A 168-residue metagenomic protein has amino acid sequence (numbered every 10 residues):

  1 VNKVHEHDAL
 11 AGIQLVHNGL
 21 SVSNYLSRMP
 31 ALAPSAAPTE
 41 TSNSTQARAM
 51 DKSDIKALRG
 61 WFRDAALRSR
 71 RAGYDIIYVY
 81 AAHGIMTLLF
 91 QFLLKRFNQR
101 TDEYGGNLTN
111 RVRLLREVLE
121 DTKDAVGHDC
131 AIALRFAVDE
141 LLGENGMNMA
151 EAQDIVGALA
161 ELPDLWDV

Functional and structural regions predicted by a protein language model:
V1-G12, L93-I132, A158: Alpha-helix-loop-beta-strand connector modules within alpha/beta enzyme cores
D8-Q14, D75-Y78, A131-R135, D164-D167: Structural preference for beta-strand elements that scaffold enzyme active sites
L10, V16-Y74: Non-globular sequence segments
L15-M29, I77-G106, E140, E144: Glycine-rich, proline-tolerant flexible connector loops at the mouths of alpha/beta enzymes
S42-Q46, F97-Q99, A133-F136: A short alpha-helix capping/helix-coil boundary motif
R59-R71, E103-E117, F136-G157: Active-site glycine- and acidic-residue-rich loops that bind and position anionic ligands or nucleotide-like cofactors
L67-D75, D121-H128: Secondary-structure boundary elements
I155-V168: Glycine/Thr-rich beta-alpha phosphate-binding loop at enzyme active sites
